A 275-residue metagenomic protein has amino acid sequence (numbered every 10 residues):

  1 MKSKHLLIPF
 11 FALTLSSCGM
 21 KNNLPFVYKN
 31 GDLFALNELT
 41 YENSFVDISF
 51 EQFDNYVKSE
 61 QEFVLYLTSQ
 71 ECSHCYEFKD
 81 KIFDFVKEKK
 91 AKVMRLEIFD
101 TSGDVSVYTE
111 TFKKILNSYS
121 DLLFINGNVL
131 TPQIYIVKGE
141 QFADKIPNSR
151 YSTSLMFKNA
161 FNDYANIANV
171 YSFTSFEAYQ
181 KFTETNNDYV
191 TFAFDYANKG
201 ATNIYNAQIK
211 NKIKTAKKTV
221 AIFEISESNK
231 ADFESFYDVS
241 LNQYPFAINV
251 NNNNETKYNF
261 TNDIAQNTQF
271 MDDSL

Functional and structural regions predicted by a protein language model:
H5-L13: Sec-dependent N-terminal signal peptides
S16-S17: C-terminal motif of bacterial Sec signal peptides marking the signal peptidase cleavage site
K21-E60, M156-N186, N267-S274: N-terminal leader/targeting and pre-domain segments
N30-E42, F83, A91-R95, F99-S106 (+1 more regions): Domain-level signature for proteins that mediate thiol-based redox and metal-cofactor handling
D54-A91, Q180-K212: Local sequence-structure signature of Cys/Sec-based thiol-disulfide redox active-site neighborhoods
D80-K81, F85-F112, A197-N206, E227-E234: Structural microenvironment flanking redox-active thiols in thiol-disulfide oxidoreductases
I98-K138, I222-Y244, I248-N252: Thioredoxin-like thiol-disulfide oxidoreductase module
N128-N166, V250-L275: Non-catalytic, surface beta->alpha helical segment in thiol-disulfide oxidoreductase systems
